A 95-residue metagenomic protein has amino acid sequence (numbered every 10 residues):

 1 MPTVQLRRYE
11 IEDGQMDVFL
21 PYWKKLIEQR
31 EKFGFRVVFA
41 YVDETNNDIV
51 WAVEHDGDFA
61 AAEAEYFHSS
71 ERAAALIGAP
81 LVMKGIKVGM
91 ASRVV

Functional and structural regions predicted by a protein language model:
M1, L6-R7, N47-A60: Accessory recognition modules or surfaces
P2-V18, F33: Surface-exposed interaction/gating patches
V18-V42, E54-G89: An amphipathic, aromatic/His-enriched active-site/gating alpha helix that lines ligand/cofactor pockets
S92-R93: Specificity-determining recognition surfaces
